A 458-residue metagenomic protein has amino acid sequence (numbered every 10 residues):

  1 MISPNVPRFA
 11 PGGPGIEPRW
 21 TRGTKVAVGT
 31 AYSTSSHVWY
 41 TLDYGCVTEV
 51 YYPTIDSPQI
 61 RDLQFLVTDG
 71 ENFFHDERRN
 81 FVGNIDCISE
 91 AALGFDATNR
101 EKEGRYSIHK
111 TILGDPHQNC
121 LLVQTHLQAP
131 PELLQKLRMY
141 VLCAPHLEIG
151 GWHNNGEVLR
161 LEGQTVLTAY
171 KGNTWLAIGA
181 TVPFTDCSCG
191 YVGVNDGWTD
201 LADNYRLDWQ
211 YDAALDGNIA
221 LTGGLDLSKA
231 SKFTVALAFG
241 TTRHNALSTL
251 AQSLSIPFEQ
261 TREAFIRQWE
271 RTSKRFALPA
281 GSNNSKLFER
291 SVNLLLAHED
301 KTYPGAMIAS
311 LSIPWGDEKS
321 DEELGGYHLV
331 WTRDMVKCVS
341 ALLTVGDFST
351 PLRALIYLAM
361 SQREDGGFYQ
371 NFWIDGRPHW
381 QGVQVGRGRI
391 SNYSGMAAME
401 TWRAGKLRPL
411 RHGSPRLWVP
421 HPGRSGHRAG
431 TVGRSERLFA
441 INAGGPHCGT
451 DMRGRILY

Functional and structural regions predicted by a protein language model:
M1-L287, G326-Y327, D334, T344-F348: Terminal accessory carbohydrate-recognition/targeting modules of carbohydrate-active enzymes
G29, V38, V47, A169 (+9 more regions): Generic low-polarity alpha-helical segments
A92, F239-N245, Q252, E263 (+5 more regions): Extended glycan-interaction surfaces of carbohydrate-active proteins
A129-P130, L137, N154-E157, L227 (+4 more regions): Aromatic-rich carbohydrate-recognition surfaces in CAZymes
G433-A443: A glycine-rich, coil/turn loop motif that links secondary-structure elements
